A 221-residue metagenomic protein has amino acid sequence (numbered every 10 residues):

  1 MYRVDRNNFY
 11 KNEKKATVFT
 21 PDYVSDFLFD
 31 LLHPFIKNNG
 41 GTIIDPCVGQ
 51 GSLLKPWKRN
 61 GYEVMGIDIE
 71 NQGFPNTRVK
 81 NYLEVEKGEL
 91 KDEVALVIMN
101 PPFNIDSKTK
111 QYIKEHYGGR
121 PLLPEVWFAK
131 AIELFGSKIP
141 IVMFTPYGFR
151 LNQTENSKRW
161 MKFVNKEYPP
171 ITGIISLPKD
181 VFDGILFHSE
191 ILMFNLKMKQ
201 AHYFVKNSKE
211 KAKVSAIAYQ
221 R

Functional and structural regions predicted by a protein language model:
M1-N38, L53: S-adenosyl-L-methionine
V18-Y23, G118-E125: Conserved phosphate-coordination/catalytic loops
L28-F29, I43-W57, G66-D68, K80-E84 (+3 more regions): Conserved proline-anchored active-site loop of SAM-dependent methyltransferases that bridges a beta-strand
F35-N39, E89-D92: Glycine-rich phosphate-binding loop signature in dinucleotide/nucleotide-binding domains
Y62: Short phosphate-binding/catalytic loops that engage adenosine nucleotides
Q72: Conserved Rossmann-like nucleotide-cofactor binding loop
R120-V181, I185-L186, I191-L192: Conserved Class I SAM-dependent methyltransferase catalytic core
D183-R221: Flexible, glycine-/basic-rich loop-and-beta segments that form/coincide with the SAM-dependent methyltransferase
